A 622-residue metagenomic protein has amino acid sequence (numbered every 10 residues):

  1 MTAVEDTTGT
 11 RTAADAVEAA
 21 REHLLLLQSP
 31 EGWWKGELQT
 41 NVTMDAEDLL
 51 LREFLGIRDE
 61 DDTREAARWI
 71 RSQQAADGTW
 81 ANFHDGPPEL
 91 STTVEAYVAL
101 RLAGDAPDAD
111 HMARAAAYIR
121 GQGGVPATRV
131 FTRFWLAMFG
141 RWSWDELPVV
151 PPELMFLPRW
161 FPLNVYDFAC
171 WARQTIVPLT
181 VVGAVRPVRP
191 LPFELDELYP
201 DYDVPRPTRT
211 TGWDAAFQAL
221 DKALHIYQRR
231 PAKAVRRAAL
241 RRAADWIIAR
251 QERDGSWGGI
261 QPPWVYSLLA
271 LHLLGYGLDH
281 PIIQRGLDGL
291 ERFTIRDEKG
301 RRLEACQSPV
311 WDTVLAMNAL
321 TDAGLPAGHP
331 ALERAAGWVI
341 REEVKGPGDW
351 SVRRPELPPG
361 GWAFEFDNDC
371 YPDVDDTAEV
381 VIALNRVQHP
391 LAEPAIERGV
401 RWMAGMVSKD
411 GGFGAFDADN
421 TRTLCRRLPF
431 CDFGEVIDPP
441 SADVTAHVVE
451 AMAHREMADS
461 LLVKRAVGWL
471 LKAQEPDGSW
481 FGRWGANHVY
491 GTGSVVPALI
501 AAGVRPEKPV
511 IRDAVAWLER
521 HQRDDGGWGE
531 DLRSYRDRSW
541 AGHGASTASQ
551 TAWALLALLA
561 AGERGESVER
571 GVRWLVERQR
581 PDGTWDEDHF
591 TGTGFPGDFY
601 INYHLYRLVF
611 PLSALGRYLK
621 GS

Functional and structural regions predicted by a protein language model:
M1-S622: Preference for long, amphipathic alpha-helical scaffolds in soluble/luminal domains and all-alpha bundles
